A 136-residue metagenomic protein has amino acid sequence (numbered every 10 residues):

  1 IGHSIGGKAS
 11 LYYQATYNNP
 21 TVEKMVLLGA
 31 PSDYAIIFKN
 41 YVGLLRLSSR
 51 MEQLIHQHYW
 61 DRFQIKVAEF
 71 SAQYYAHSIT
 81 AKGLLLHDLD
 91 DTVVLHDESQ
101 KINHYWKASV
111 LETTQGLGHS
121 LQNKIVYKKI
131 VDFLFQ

Functional and structural regions predicted by a protein language model:
I1-G2, L28: Short beta-strand immediately N-terminal to the catalytic nucleophile in serine-hydrolase-like folds
G2-G6, S10: Gly/Ala-rich beta-loop-alpha elbow adjacent to hydrolase catalytic centers
Y12-I65: Hydrolase active-site cap/lid region
S71-A81, I125: Conserved serine/cysteine hydrolase catalytic core
I79, L85-H87, D91: Short beta-strand/loop motif that positions the catalytic acidic residue of the alpha/beta-hydrolase fold
L89-D91, Q115-G118: Acidic beta-to-alpha connecting loop that harbors the catalytic carboxylate
T92-E98, Q122: Conserved alpha/beta-hydrolase "acid-adjacent" motif
L117-Y127: Catalytic histidine-centered segment of alpha/beta-hydrolase-like enzymes
